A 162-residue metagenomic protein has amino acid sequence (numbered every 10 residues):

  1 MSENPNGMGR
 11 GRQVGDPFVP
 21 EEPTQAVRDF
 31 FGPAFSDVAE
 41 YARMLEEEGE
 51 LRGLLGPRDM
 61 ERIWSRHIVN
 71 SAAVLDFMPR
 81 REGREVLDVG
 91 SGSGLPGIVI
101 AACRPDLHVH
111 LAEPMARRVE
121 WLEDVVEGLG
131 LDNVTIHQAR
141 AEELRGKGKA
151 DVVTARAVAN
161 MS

Functional and structural regions predicted by a protein language model:
M1-E61: N-terminal auxiliary segments of SAM/dcSAM-dependent transferases
D37-E40, N70, W121: Charged catalytic carboxylate motif
E47, L51, W64-E82: Conserved alpha-helix/loop element of class I SAM-dependent methyltransferases that forms part of the SAM/SAH-binding
G56, R66, L95: Short, charge-patterned binding micro-sites
A72-A155: Conserved SAM/SAH cofactor-binding pocket of Class I
N160-S162: A short, conserved alpha-helix within the catalytic core of class I
